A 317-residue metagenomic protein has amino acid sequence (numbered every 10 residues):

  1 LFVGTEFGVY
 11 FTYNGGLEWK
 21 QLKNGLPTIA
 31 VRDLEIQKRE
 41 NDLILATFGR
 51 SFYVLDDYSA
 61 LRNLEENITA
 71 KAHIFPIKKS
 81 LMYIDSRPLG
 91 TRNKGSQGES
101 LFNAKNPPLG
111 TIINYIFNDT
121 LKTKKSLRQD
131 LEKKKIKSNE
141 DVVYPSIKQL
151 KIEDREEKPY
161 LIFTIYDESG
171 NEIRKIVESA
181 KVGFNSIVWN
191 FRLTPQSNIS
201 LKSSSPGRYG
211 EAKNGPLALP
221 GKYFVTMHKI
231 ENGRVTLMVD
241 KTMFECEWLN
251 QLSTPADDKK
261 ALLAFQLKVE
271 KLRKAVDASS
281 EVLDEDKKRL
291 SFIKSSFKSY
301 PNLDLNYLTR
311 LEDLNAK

Functional and structural regions predicted by a protein language model:
L1-M82, S86-L101, P108-L109, N118-T120: Beta-propeller blade termini and top-face loops
E65-K317: Extracytoplasmic/secretory ectodomains and luminal regions
